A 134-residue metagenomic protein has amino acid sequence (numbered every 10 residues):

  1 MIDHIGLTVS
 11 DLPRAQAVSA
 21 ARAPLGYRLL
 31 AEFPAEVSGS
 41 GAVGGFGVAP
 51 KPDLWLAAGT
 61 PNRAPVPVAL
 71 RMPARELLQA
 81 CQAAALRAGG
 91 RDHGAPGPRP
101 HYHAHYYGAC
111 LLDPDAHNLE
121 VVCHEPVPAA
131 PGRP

Functional and structural regions predicted by a protein language model:
M1, P61-A64, H103: Short glycine-enriched loop/turn motifs at secondary-structure junctions
M1-Q16, V68, E125-P134: N-terminal beta-strand motif that seeds the catalytic metal site of vicinal oxygen chelate
L7-K51: Core segments of cupin and vicinal oxygen chelate
V9-R14, A69-P114: Vicinal oxygen chelate
E32, V37-R87: Long, continuous compositionally biased terminal/linker segments
A35, P98, V122-H124: Residue-level structural signal for beta-strand termini and adjacent loop
H103, C110, V121-P128: Short beta->alpha transition motifs characteristic of CBS
N118: Glycine-rich acetyl-CoA-binding "A-motif" of GNAT/NAT acetyltransferases
